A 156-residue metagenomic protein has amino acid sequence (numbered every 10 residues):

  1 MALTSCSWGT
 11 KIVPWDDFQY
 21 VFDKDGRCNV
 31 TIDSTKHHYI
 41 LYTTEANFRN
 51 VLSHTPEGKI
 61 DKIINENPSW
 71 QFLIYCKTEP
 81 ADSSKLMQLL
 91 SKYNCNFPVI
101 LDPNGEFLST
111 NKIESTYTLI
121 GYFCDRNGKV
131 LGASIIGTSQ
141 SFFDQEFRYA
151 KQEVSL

Functional and structural regions predicted by a protein language model:
M1-T4: Bacterial N-terminal signal peptides
C6-S34, H54-T55: N-terminal "domain-start" segment that seeds a small globular fold
V21, I100, F123-C124: Hydrophobic beta-strand positions
C28-I60, L73: Short active-site neighborhood of thiol/selenol oxidoreductases, capturing the structured segment around
E45-V51, E79-A81, V130, G137-S139: Short acidic, S/G/P-rich loop/turn micro-motifs used as interaction or catalytic elements
S53-S91, L108-S109: Structural microenvironment flanking redox-active thiols in thiol-disulfide oxidoreductases
M87-T118: Short, internal strand/loop/helix patches that form the active-site neighborhood or redox-interaction surface
F123-L156: Thiol-/selenol-based redox modules, centered on thioredoxin-like and closely related oxidoreductase domains
